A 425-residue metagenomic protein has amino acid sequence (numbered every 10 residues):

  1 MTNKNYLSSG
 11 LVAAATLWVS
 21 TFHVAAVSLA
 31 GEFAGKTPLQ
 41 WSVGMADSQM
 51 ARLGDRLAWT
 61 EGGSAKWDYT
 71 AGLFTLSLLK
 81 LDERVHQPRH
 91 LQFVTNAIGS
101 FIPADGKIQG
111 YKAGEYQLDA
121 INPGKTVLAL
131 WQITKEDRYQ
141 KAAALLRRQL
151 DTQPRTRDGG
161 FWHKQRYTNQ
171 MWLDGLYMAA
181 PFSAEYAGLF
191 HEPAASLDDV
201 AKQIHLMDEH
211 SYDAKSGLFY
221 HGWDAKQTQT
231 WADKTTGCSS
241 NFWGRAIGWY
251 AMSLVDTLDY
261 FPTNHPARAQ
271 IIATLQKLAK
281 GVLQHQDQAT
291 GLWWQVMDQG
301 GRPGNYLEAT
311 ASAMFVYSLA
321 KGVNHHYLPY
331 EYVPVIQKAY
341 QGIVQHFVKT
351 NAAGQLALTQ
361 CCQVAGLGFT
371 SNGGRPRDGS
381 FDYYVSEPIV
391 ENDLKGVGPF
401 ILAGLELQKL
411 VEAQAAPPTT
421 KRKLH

Functional and structural regions predicted by a protein language model:
G10-H23: Bacterial N-terminal signal peptides
G31-G72, R84-L91, S100-L118, N122-G124 (+5 more regions): CBM-like carbohydrate-recognition segments
P38-A58, Q92-G110, K141-G160, A194 (+4 more regions): Long, well-ordered core segments of solenoidal/helical folds
G54-R56, I102-Q109, G160-Q165, Q227-S240 (+2 more regions): Acidic/His metal-coordination segments adjacent to aromatic residues that form catalytic metal sites in metalloenzymes
A113, Q117-M178: Extracytoplasmic mature domains of secreted/periplasmic and thylakoid-lumen proteins
Y186-L197, T257-A269, G322-Y330: Inter-helical turn/loop segments and adjacent helix faces that build the functional surface of alpha-helical bundle
A251-G300: Oxyanion-binding "anion nests"
